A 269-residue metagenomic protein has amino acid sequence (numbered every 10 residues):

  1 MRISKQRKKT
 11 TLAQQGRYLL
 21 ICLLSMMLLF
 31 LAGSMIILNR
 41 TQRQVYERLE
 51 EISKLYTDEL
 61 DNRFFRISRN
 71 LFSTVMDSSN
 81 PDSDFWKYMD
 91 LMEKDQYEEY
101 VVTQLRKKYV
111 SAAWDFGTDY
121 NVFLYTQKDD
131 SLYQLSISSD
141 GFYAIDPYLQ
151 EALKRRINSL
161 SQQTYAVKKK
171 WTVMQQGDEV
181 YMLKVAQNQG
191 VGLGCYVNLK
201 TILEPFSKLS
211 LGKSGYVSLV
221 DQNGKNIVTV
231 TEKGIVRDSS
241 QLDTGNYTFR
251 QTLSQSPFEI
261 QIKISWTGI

Functional and structural regions predicted by a protein language model:
I3, R7-E47: Extreme N-terminal signal-anchor transmembrane helix of membrane signaling/transducer proteins, especially in bacteria
Q14, E47-A152: Extracytoplasmic/periplasmic sensory segments of membrane signal-transduction proteins
D84, D130-S138, Y181-L183, G224-T231: Amphipathic coiled-coil signal-relay and dimerization helices
Q104-T118, N188-V228: Solvent-exposed, extracytoplasmic
L135, Y143-K154, Q175-S210, I262-S265: Conserved beta-strands of PAS-like sensory domains
Y148-K169, S240-G245: Soluble sensory domains of the PAS superfamily and closely related sensory modules
K170-G177, K184-N188, G245-Q255: Short acidic-hydrophobic surface loop/beta-edge motif
V191, L211-Y216, V220-I269: Extracellular/periplasmic juxtamembrane segments that couple receptor/chemosensory ectodomains to their
